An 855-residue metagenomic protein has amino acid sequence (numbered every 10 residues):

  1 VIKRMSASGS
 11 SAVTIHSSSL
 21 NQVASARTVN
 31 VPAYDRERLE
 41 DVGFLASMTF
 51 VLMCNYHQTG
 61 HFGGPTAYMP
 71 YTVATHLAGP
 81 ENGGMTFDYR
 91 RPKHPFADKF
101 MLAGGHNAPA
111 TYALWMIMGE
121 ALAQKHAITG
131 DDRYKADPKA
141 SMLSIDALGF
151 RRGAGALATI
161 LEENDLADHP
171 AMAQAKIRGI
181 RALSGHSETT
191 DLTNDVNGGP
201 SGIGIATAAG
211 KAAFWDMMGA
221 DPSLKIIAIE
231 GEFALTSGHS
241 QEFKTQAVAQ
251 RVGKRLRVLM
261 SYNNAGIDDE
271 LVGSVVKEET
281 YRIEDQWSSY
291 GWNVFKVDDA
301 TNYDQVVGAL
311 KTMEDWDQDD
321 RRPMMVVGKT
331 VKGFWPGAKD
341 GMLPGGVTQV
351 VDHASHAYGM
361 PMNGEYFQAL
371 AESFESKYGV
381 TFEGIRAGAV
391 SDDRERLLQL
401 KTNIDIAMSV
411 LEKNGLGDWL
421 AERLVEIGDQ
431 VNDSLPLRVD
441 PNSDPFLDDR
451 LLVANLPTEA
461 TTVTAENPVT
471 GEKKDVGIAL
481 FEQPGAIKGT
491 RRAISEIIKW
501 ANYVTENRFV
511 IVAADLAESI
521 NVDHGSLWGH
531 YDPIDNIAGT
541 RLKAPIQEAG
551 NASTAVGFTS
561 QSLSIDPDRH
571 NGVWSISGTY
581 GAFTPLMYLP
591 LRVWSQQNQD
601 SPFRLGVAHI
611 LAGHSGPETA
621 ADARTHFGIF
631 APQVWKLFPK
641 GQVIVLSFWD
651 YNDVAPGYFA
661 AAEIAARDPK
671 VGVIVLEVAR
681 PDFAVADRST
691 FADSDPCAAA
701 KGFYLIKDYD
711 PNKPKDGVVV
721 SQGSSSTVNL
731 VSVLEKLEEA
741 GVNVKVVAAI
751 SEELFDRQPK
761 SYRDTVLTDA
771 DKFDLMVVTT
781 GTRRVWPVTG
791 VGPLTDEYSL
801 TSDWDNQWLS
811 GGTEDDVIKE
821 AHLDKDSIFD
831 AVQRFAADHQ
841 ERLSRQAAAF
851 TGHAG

Functional and structural regions predicted by a protein language model:
T28-R36, F50-G60, P92-D98, E188-G198 (+10 more regions): Glycine- and acidic
P32-D35, L39, S47-V51, Y56 (+6 more regions): Cofactor-binding active-site loop characterized by glycine-rich and histidine/acidic residues
D41, N414-R604, F691-S726, S732-V742 (+1 more regions): Non-catalytic terminal/interface segments that mediate subunit docking, oligomerization, and allosteric communication
H57-M69, F100-H106, A167, A171 (+10 more regions): Active-site nucleophile and cofactor-binding loops and adjacent substrate-binding regions of central metabolic enzymes
G83-Y89, W215-I227, S560-L586, G606-A608 (+1 more regions): Glycine-rich phosphate/pyrophosphate-binding loops and their adjacent beta-strand/loop elements at enzyme active sites
E120-D132, V248-L259, S289, W594-H614: A glycine-rich helix N-cap at a beta->alpha junction
I128-D137, S141-L143, Y366, A371-L480 (+2 more regions): N-terminal leader/propeptide and maturation segments of large enzyme subunits in energy/redox metabolism and hydrolases
G153-N194, I203-T207, M217-I227, T236 (+5 more regions): Thiamine diphosphate
